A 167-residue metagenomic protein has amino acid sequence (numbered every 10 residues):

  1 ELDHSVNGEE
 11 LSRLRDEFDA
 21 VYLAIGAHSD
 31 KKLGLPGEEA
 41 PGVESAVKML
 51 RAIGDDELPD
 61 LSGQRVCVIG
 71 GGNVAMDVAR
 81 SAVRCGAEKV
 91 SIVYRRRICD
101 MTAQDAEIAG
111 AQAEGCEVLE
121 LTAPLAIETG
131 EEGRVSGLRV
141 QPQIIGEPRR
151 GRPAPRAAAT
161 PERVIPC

Functional and structural regions predicted by a protein language model:
E1-K31, K48, A52-L58, R84-C167: A Rossmann-like FAD-binding core segment of flavoenzymes
D30-C85: Glycine-rich dinucleotide-binding loop and its adjacent helix/turn
